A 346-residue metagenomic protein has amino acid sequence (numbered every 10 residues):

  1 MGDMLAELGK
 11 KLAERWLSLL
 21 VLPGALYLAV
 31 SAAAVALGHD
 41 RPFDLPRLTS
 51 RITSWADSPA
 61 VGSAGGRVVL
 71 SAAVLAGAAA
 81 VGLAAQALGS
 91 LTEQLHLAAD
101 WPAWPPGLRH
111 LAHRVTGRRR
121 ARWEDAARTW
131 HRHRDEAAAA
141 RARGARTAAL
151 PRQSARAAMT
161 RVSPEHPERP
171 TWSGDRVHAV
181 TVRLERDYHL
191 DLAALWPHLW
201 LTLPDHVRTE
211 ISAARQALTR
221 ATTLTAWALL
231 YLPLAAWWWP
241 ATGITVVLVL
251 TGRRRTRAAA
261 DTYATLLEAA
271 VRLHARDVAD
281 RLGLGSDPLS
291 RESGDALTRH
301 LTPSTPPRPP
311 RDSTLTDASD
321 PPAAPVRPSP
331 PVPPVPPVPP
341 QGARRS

Functional and structural regions predicted by a protein language model:
M1-T129, H133, R143, S346: N-terminal first transmembrane alpha-helix
M1-W16, R47, H206, E210-A217 (+2 more regions): Cytosolic/matrix-facing juxtamembrane and C-terminal tails of multi-pass cellular membrane proteins
G9-G24, D187-G243: Transmembrane alpha-helical segments and their cytosolic interface motifs in multi-pass membrane proteins
L28-R47, Q86, L224-L250: Juxtamembrane "helix exit" motif at the C-terminal ends of alpha-helical transmembrane segments in multi-pass membrane
R41-L45, A64-G66, W196-D205, S290: General structural signal for secondary-structure boundaries
L70, V74, P233-W237, A241-R257 (+2 more regions): Pore-lining and gate-forming transmembrane alpha-helices of multi-pass membrane transport proteins
G89-A221: Membrane-proximal, non-transmembrane interface segments of integral membrane proteins
T92, H96, P233, A275-V278 (+1 more regions): Long, hydrophobic, amphipathic alpha-helical segments used as structural scaffolds
